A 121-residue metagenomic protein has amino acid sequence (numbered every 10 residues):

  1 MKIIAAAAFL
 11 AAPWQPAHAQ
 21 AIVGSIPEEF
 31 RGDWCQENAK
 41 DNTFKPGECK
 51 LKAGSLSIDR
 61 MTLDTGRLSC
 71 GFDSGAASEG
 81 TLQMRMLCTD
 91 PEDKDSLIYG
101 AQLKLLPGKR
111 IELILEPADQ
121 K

Functional and structural regions predicted by a protein language model:
I4-A12: Sec-dependent N-terminal signal peptides
Q15-A19: Sec/Tat signal peptide C-region and signal peptidase I cleavage site
V23-S25, D33-R67, D95-S96: Short, solvent-exposed loop/hinge segments that bridge or flank secondary-structure elements
G24-R31, D73-G80, K104-G108: A short, structured loop/turn motif at beta-sheet edges
R31-D33, R60-M61, S78-R85, K109-E112: Short, hydrophobic/aromatic-rich segments at coil-to-beta transitions
K50-D59, S74-P91: Short, surface-exposed polybasic-and-hydrophobic patches located at secondary-structure transitions
S55-L56, M61, G71-G75, L97-L105: Hydrophobic/aromatic beta-strand elements that line small-molecule binding cavities or substrate pockets in beta-rich
R85-K121: Beta-sheet ligand-binding and adhesion/scaffold domains
